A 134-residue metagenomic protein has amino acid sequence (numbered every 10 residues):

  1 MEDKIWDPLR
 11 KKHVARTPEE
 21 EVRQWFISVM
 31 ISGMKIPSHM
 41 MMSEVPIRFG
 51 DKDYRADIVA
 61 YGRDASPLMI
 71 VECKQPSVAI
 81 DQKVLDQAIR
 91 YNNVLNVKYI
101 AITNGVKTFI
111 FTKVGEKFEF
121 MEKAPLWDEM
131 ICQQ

Functional and structural regions predicted by a protein language model:
M1-Y99, V106-Q134: A short, conserved, highly charged catalytic patch centered on acidic carboxylates
